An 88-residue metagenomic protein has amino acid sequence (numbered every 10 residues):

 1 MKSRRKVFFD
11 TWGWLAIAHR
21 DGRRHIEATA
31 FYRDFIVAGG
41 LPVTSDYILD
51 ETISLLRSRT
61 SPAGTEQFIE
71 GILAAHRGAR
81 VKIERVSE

Functional and structural regions predicted by a protein language model:
M1-T44, R57-E70: Short, well-structured N-terminal submotif of metal-dependent ribonuclease cores
L15, D50-I53: Amphipathic alpha-helical segments within well-ordered protein domains
F35-V37, A75-G78: Short glycine-enriched loop/turn motifs at secondary-structure junctions
T44-I48, V86-S87: Short, conserved alpha-helical segments within structured domains
L49-D50, I72-L73: Short linear capping/connector segments at secondary-structure termini
H76-E88: Acidic catalytic patch
